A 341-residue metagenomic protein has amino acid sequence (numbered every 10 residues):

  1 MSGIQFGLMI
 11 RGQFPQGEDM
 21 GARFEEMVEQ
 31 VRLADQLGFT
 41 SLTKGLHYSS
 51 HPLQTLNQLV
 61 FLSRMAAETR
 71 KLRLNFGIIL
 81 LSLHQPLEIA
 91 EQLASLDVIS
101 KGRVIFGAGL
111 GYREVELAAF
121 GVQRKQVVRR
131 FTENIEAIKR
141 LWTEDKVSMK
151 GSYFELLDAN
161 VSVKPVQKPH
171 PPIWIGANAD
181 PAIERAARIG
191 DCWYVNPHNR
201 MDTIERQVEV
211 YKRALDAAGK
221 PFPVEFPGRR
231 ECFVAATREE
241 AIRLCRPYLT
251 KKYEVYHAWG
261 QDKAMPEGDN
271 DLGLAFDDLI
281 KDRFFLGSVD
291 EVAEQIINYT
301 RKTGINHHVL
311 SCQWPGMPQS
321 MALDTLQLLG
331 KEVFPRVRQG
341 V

Functional and structural regions predicted by a protein language model:
M1-T69, R73, K168-P171: N-terminal beta1-alpha1-beta2 module of alpha/beta enzyme domains
S2, Q36, K125-V161, R200-N306 (+2 more regions): An alpha-helical appendage that flanks or caps ligand/catalytic pockets
S2-A22, S82-M149, Y153, W193 (+2 more regions): Flexible, glycine-rich active-site loops centered on histidine and acidic residues that chelate a metal or position
F6-I10, L42-K44, L74-F76, V104-A108 (+4 more regions): Hydrophobic faces of well-ordered beta-strands that scaffold small-molecule active sites in alpha/beta enzyme cores
I10-E25, I79-L87, Q167-N178, F233-A235 (+1 more regions): Active-site mouth loops of central-metabolism enzymes
A34, G38, M65, L96 (+9 more regions): Conserved, mostly hydrophobic/aromatic
S41-M65, L80, P197-M201, S311-A322: Glycine-rich, proline-tolerant flexible connector loops at the mouths of alpha/beta enzymes
T55-F76, R130-N134, L326-V341: Alpha-helix-loop-beta-strand connector modules within alpha/beta enzyme cores
